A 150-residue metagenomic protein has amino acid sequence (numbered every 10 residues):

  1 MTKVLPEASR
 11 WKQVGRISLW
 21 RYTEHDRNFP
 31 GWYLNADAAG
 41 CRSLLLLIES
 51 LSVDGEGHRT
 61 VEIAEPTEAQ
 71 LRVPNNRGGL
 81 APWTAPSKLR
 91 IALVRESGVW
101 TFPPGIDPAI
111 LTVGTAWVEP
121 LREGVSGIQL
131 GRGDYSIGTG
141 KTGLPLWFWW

Functional and structural regions predicted by a protein language model:
M1-W150: Positively charged, low-complexity terminal tracts and the immediately adjacent first secondary-structure elements
